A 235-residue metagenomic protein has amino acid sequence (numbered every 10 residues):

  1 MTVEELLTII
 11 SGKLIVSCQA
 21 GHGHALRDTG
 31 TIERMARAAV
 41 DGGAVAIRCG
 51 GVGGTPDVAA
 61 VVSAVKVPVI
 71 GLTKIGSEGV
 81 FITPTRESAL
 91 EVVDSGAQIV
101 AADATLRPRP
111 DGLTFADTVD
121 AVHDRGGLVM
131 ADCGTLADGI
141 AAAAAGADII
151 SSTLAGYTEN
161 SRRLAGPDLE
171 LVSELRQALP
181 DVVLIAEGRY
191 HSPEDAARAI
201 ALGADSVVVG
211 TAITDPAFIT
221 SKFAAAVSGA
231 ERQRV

Functional and structural regions predicted by a protein language model:
M1-L26, A59-V62, V235: N-terminal amphipathic alpha-helix/helix-capping segment at the start of soluble metabolic enzymes
S11-V16, A64-E78, T118-G134, A178-E187: Short beta-strand/loop segments at the ligand-binding rim of alpha/beta enzyme cores
Q19-G21, T73, D94-R109, I149-R162 (+1 more regions): Glycine-rich phosphate-binding active-site loops on the catalytic face of alpha/beta enzymes
L26-T29, C49-I70, G79-E87, A104-V122 (+4 more regions): Active-site-adjacent beta->alpha loops and helix N-cap segments on the catalytic face of soluble alpha/beta enzymes
I32, E78-D94, G134-G146, A178-L179 (+2 more regions): Catalytic cores of alpha/beta
M35-G50, D94-G96: Catalytic domains of carbohydrate-active enzymes, especially glycoside hydrolases
G43, A64-V69, D94-I99, D124-G126 (+4 more regions): Glycine-enriched alpha-helix->loop->beta-strand junction motifs that scaffold or abut catalytic
V45-C49, A101, V129-A131, L184-A186 (+1 more regions): Short catalytic-loop micro-motif centered on adjacent basic/acidic residues
